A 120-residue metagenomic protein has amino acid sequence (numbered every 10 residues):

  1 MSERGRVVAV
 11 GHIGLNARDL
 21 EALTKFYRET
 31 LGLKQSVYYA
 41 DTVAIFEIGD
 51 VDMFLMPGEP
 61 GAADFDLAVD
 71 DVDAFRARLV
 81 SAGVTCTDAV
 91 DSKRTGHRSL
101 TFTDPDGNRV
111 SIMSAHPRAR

Functional and structural regions predicted by a protein language model:
M1-A22, A63-L67, H116-R120: N-terminal beta-strand motif that seeds the catalytic metal site of vicinal oxygen chelate
V8, G14-M53: Core segments of cupin and vicinal oxygen chelate
H12-G14, I45, F54, D64-D66 (+1 more regions): Short aromatic/hydrophobic contact patches that present stacked aromatics for nucleic-acid/ligand binding
K34-Y39, D91, P117-A119: Conserved catalytic-core motifs of GNAT/GCN5-like acyltransferases
S36, V110-S111: Generic structural signal for well-ordered beta-strand positions
A40-V43, G61, K93-R98: Short acidic/glycine-enriched loop/turn segments that link adjacent beta-strands
F46-D50, G58, F102-P105, A115: Active-site beta-strand termini and strand-to-loop segments that position acidic
D66-R109, A115-P117: Vicinal oxygen chelate
